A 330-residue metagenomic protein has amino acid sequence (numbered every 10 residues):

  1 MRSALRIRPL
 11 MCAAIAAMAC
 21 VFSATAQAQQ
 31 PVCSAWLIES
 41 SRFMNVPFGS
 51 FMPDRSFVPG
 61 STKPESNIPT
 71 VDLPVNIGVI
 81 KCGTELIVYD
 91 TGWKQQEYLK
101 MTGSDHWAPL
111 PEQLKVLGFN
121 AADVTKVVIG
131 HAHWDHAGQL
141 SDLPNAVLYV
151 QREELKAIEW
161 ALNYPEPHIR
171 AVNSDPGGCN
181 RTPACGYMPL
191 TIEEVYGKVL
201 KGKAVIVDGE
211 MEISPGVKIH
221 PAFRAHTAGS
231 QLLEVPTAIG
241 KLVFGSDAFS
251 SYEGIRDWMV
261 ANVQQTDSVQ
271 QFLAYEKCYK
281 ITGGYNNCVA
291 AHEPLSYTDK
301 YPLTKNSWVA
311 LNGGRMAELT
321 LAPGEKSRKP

Functional and structural regions predicted by a protein language model:
M1-I7: N-terminal secretory signal peptides that target proteins for export/translocation
M11-V21: Bacterial N-terminal signal peptides
A26-K115, D123-K126, V205, I239-D247 (+2 more regions): Metallo-beta-lactamase
R42-M44, W93-Q96, A132-D135, L155-A157 (+2 more regions): Solvent-exposed loop/turn segments at secondary-structure junctions within structured extracellular/periplasmic domains
K94, C185-K198, G202, E210-E212 (+1 more regions): Metallo-beta-lactamase
S104-V150: Active-site metal-binding motif and surrounding structural segment of the metallo-beta-lactamase
A108-F119, D123, E153-P221, T266-Y285 (+1 more regions): Metallo-beta-lactamase
V147-Y149, T298-G324: Short, electropositive alpha-helical surface patch
